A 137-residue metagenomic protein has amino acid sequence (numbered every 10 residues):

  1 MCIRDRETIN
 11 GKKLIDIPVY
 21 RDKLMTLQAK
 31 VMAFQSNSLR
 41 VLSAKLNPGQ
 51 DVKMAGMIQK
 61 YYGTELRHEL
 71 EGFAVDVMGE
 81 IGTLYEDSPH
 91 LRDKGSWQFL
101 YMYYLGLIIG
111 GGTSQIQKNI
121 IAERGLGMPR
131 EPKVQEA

Functional and structural regions predicted by a protein language model:
R4-A137: Alpha-helical interface subdomain recognition
